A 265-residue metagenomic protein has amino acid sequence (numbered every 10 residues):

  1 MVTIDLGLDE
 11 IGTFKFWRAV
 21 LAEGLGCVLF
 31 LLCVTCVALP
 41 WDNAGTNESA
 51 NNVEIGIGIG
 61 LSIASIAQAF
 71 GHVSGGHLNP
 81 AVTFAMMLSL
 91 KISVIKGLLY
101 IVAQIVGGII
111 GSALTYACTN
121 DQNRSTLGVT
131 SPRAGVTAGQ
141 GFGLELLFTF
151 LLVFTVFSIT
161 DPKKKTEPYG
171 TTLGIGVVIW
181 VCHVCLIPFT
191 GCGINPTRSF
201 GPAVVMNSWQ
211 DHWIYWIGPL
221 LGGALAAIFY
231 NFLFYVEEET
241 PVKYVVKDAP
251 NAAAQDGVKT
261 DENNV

Functional and structural regions predicted by a protein language model:
M1-V265: Membrane-interface helix-loop junctions and terminal tails of multi-pass membrane proteins
